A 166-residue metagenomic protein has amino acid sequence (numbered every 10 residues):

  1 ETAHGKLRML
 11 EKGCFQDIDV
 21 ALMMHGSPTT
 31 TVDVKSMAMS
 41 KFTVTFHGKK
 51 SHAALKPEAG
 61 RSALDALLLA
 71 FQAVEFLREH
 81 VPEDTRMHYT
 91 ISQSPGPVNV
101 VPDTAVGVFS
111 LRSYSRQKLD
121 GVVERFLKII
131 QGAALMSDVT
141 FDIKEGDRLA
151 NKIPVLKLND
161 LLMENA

Functional and structural regions predicted by a protein language model:
E1-P102: Histidine/acidic-residue-rich, glycine-tolerant segments that coordinate divalent metal ions
L68-A166: Metal-dependent amide/peptide-bond hydrolase catalytic core, centered on the "pita-bread" metallohydrolase fold
